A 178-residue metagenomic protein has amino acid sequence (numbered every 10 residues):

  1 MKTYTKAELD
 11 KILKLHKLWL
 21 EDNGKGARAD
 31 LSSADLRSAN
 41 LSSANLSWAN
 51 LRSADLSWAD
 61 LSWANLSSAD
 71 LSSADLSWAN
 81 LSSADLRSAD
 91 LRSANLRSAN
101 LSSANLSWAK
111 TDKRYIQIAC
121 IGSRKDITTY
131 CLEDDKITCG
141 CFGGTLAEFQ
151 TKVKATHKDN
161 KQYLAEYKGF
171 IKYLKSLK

Functional and structural regions predicted by a protein language model:
M1-D90, Y173-K178: Extended, small-residue-rich solenoid/repeat segments and analogous flexible loops that form exposed scaffolds
M1-S32, W58, S102-K178: Intrinsic low-complexity/IDR segments
A89, A94, A99: TRNA-binding/sensing appendages of the translation machinery
